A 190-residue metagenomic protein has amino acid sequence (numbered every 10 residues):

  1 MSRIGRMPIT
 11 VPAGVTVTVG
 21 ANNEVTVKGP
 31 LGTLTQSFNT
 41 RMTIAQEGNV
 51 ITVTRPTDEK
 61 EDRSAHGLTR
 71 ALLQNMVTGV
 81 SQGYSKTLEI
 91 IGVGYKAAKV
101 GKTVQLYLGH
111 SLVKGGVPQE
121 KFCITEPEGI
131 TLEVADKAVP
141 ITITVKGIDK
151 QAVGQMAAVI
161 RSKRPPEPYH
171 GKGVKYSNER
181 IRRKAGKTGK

Functional and structural regions predicted by a protein language model:
S2-K190: N-terminal intrinsically disordered, cationic/polar leader segments that include organellar targeting peptides
